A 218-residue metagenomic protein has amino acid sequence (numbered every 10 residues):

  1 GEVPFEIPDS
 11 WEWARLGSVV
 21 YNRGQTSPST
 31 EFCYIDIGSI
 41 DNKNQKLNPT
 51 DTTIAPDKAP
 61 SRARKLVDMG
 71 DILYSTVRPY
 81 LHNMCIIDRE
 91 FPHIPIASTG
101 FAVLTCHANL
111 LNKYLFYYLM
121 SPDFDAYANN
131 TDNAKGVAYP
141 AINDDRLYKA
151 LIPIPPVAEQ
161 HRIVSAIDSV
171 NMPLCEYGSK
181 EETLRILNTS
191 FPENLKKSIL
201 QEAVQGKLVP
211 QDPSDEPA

Functional and structural regions predicted by a protein language model:
G1-E2, G17-S27, G38-I72: Sequence-specific dsDNA recognition surfaces
G1-V3, T52-A55, Y148-I152, Y177-E182: Glycine- and acidic
E2-S27, V157, H161, E176 (+5 more regions): Non-catalytic DNA-recognition/assembly elements of restriction-modification systems
I7, E12-S18, L104, L110-L111 (+4 more regions): Catalytic cores of nucleotide-enabled group-transfer and carboxylate-activating enzymes in metabolic and assembly-line
S29-D36, N130-N133, P210-E216: Short coil/turn segments at secondary-structure boundaries
R62-K65, M69, L73-F124, K135-A138 (+1 more regions): A short beta-sheet element
G136, S165, S169: Flexible glycine/proline-rich, aromatic-decorated loop/lid segments
P156, D168-N171: Hydrophobic alpha-helical bundles that form the membrane domains of multi-pass transporters
